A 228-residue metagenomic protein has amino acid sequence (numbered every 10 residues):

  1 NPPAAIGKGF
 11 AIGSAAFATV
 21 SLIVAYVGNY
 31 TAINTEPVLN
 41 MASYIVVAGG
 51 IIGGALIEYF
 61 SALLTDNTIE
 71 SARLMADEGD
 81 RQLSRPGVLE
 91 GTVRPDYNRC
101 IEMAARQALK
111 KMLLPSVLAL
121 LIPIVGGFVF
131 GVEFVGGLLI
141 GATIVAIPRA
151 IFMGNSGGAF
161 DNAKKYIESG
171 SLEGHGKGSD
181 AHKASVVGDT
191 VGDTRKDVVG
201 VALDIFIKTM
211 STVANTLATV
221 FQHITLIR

Functional and structural regions predicted by a protein language model:
N1-R228: Hydrophobic packing and interface segments
